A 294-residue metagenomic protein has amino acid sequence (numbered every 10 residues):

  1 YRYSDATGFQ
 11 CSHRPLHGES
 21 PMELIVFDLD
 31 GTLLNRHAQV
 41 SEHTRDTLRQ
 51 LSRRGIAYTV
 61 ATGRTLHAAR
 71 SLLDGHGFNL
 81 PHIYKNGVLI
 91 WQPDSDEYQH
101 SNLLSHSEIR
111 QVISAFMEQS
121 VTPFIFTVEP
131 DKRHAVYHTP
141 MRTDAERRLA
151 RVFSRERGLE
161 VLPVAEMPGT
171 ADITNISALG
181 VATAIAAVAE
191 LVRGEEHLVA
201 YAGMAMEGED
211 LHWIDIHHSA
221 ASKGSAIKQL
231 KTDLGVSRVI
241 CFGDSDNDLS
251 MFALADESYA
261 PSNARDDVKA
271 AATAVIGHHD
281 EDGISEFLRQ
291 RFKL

Functional and structural regions predicted by a protein language model:
Y1-P21: Short, Lys/Arg-enriched N-terminal segments with co-localized hydrophobic residues within the first ~10-30 amino acids
M22-L24, S41, W213-L294: Mg2+-dependent phosphoryl-transfer enzymes with acidic/Ser/Thr/Gly-rich catalytic loops
E23-R36: Asp-based phosphoryl-transfer active-site loop
H37-R148: Active-site phosphate-binding/coordination module
G55-T59, F78-L80, T174-I176, S237-V239 (+2 more regions): Short active-site oxyanion
H76-F78, N86, E195-E196, L254-A255 (+1 more regions): Short, structured coil segments at secondary-structure junctions
N79-K85, V199-Y201, S258-S262, I276-G277: Short hydrophobic/aromatic-enriched beta-strand-loop microsegments
F126-F242, D246, M251: Conserved acidic, metal-coordinating active-site core of Asp-based, Mg2+-dependent phosphoryl-transfer enzymes
